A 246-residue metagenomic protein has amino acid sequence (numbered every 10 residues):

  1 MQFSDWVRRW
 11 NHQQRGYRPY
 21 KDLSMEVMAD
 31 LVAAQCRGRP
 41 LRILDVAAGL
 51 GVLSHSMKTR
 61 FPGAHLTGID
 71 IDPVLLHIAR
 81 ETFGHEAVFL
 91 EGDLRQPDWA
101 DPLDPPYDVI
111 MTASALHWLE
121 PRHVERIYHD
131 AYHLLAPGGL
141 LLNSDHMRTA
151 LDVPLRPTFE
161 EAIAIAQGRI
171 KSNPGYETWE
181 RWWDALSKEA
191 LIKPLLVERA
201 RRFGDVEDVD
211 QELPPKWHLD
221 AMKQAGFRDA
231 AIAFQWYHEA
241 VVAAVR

Functional and structural regions predicted by a protein language model:
M1-G38, V52, S56: Conserved class I S-adenosyl-L-methionine
L44, V52-D98: Class I SAM-dependent methyltransferase SAM/SAH-binding core
A100-I110: A short acidic, Gly/Pro-enriched loop at the edge of an enzyme's catalytic core that lines a small-molecule cofactor
D108-R122: A short SAM/SAH-binding and catalytic strip from SAM-dependent methyltransferases
E125-P137: A short glycine-rich, Lys/Arg-flanked "PGG" loop and its adjoining helix->strand segment in the class I
L142-S172: Conserved class I S-adenosyl-L-methionine
D210-A225: Short alpha-helix
A225-R246: Core SAM-dependent methyltransferase catalytic element
